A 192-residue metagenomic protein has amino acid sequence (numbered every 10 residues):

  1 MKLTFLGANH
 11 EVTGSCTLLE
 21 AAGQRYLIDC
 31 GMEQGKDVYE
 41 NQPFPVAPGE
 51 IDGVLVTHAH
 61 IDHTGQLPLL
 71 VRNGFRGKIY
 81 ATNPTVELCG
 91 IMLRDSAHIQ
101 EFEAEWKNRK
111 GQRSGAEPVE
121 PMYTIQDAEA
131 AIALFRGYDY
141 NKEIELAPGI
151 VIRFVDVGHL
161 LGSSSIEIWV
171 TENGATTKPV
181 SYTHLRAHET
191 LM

Functional and structural regions predicted by a protein language model:
M1-P48, G53, S165-Y182: Conserved beta-strand hairpin/beta-sheet module of binuclear metal-dependent hydrolase folds, prominently
L3, D29, H58-A59, C89 (+1 more regions): Divalent metal-coordination and catalytic microenvironments
A21-C30, N83, E101, G115 (+4 more regions): Metallo-beta-lactamase
Q24, G149-I150, T190: Well-ordered beta-strand scaffold positions
D37-L88, R94: Active-site metal-binding motif and surrounding structural segment of the metallo-beta-lactamase
S96-L160: Metallo-beta-lactamase
T183-T190: Conserved small/polar residues in nucleotide/adenosyl-binding loops
